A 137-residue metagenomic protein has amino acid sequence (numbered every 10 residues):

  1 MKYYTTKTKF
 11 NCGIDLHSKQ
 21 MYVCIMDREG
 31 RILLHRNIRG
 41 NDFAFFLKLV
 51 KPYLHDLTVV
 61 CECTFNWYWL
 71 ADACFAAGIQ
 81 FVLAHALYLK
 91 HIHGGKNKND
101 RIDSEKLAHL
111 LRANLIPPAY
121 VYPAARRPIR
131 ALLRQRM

Functional and structural regions predicted by a protein language model:
M1-M137: Phosphate- and other anionic-substrate recognition elements at nucleic-acid/protein interfaces
